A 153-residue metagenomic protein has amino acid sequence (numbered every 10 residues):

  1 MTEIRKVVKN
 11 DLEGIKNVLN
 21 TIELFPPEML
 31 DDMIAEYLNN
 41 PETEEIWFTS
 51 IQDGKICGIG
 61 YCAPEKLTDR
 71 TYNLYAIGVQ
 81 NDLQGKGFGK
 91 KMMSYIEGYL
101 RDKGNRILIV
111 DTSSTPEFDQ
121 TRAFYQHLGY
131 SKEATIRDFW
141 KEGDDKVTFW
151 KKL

Functional and structural regions predicted by a protein language model:
T2, K6-Y75, Q80-D82, M93-Y95 (+3 more regions): Acetyl-CoA-dependent GNAT
G78, S114-P116: Active-site-proximal loop/turn and secondary-structure-junction residues that shape catalytic pockets, frequently
G85: Glycine-rich ATP-lid loops
M93, E117-T121, R137-G143: Short glycine/proline-centered loop/turn elements that form peptide/ligand docking sites
L100-S113: Conserved GNAT acetyl-CoA-binding A-motif
D111-S113, Q126-K146: Conserved catalytic-core motifs of GNAT/GCN5-like acyltransferases
